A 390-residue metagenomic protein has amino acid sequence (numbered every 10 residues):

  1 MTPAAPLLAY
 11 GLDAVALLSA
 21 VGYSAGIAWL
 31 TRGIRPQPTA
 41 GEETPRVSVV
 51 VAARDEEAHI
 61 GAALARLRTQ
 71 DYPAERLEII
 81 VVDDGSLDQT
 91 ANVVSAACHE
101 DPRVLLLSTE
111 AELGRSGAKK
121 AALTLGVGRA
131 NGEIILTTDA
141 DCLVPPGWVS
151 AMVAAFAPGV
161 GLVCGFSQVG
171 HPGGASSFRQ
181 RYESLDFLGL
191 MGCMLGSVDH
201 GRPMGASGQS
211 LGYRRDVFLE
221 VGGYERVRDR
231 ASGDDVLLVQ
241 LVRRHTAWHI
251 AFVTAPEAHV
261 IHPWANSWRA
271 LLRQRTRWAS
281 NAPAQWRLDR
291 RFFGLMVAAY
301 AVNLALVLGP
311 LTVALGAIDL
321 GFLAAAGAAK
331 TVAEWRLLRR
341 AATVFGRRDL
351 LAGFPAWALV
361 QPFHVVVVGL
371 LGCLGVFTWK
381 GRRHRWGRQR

Functional and structural regions predicted by a protein language model:
M1-E43, S184, L338: N-terminal membrane-anchoring/stem segments of glycan-assembly enzymes
G41, M296-V376: Membrane-embedded multi-pass helical conduit in multi-pass membrane proteins, especially envelope-biosynthetic
P45-S48, E78, L237: Cell-envelope/extracellular polymer assembly enzymes that use nucleotide-activated donors
A65-R76: Short, acidic, metal-binding catalytic loop of nucleotide-sugar glycosyltransferases
D83-V93, A111, C142: A conserved acidic beta->alpha catalytic loop
Q89, D139-A155: Acidic donor-binding/catalytic loop of UDP-sugar-dependent glycosyltransferases, especially processive GT2
I135: Short aromatic/hydrophobic "clamp" motif used to bind/position activated sugar donors
F156, L162-M191, D216-L219, Y224-R290 (+1 more regions): Catalytic donor/gating beta->alpha subdomain of glycosyltransferases that bind UDP-sugars
